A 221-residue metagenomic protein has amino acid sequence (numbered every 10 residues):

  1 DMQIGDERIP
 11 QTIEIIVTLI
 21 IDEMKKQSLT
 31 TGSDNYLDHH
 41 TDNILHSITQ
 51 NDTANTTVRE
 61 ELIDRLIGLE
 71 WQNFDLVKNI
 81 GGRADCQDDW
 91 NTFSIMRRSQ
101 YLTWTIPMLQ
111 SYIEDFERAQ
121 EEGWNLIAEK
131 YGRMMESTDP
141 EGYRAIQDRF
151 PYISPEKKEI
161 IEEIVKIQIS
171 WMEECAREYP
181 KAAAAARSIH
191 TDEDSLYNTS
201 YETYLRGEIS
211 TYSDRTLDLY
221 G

Functional and structural regions predicted by a protein language model:
D1, I9-I16, Y101-W104, M108-E117 (+3 more regions): Short, structured motif recognition centered on aromatic/hydrophobic residues
D1, V17, T41, N198-Y201: Amphipathic alpha-helical segments in structured regions that serve as interaction surfaces
I4-S28, G32-S33, L37, L109 (+1 more regions): Repeat-associated, polar segments at repeat-unit boundaries in modular proteins
I20-T31, I44, L69-V77, Q120-G123 (+6 more regions): Short, flexible helical or helix-coil boundary motifs
L37, T41-I48, D52-I67, S111 (+5 more regions): Clustered cysteine/histidine zinc-coordinating segments, centered on FYVE zinc fingers that bind PI3P and target
D52-D85, P155-T191: Polar/charged low-complexity regulatory segments
A84-L102, E193, S200-I209: A cross-kingdom feature marking solvent-exposed beta-strand/loop segments within repeated, beta-rich binding/scaffold
E173-L219: Conserved binding-pocket/active-site segment within a compact domain
